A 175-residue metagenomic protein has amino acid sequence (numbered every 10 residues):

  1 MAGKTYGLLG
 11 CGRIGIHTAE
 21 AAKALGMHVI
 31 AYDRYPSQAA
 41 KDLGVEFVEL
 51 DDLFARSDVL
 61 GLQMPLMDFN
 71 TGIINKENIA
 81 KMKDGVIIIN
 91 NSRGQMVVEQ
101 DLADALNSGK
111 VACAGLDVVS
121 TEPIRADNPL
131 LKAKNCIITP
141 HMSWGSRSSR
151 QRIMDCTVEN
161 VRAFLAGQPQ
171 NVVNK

Functional and structural regions predicted by a protein language model:
M1-A2, A55-R56, D84, K132 (+1 more regions): Residue-level preference for short coil/turn positions at secondary-structure junctions
M1-H17, G44-E46: Glycine-rich NAD(P)-binding loop of Rossmann-like domains
A19, K23, L106-N107: Gly/Ala-rich phosphate-binding loop of Rossmann-like dinucleotide-binding domains, activating on the conserved
A21, R56, N160-F164: Short alpha-helical functional segments enriched in proximate histidine and acidic residues
M27-H28: Residues at the starts of beta-strands that form the adenosine-phosphate
A31: Conserved SAM-binding motif I beta-strand of class I
R34-P129: Rossmann-like adenosine-cofactor binding region
S120-K175: C-terminal helix-to-coil terminal segments
